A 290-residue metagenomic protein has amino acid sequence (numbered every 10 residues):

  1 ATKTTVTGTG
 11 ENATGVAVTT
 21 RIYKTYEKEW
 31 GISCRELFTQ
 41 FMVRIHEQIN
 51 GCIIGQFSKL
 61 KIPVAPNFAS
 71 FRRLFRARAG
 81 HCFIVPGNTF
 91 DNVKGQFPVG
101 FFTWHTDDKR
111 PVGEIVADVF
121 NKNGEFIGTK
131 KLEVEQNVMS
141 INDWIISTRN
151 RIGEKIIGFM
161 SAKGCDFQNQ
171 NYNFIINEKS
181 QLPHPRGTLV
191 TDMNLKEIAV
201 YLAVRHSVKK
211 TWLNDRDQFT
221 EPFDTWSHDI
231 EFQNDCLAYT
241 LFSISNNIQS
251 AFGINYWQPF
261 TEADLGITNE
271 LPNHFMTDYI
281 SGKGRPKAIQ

Functional and structural regions predicted by a protein language model:
T2-C34: Mobile active-site "lid"/loop adjacent to the S-adenosyl-L-methionine
T2-K3, L60-P63, D107-K109: Short, solvent-exposed loop/turn segments at secondary-structure junctions
T4-G8, V64-F71, K94-F97: A short acidic (Asp/Glu
R21-K28, I32, D91, Q96 (+6 more regions): Class I S-adenosyl-L-methionine
Y26-G87, F102: Conserved Class I SAM-dependent methyltransferase catalytic core
H81-I84, P98-T103, N173, A238: Ordered hydrophobic segments in well-structured contexts
Q96-D166: Flexible, glycine-/basic-rich loop-and-beta segments that form/coincide with the SAM-dependent methyltransferase
Q168-Q290: C-terminal target-recognition/interaction regions appended to catalytic cores
